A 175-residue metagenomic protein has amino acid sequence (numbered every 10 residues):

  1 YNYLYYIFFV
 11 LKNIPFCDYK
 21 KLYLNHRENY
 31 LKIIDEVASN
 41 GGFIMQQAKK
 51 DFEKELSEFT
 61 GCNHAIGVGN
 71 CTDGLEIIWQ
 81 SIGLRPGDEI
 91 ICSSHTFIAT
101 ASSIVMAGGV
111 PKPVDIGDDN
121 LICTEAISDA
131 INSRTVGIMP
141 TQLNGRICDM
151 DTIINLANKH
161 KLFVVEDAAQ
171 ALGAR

Functional and structural regions predicted by a protein language model:
Y1-G42, Q47: N-terminal "arm"/small-domain region of PLP-dependent enzymes with the aminotransferase-like
F8, K20, K32, A48-E55 (+5 more regions): PLP-dependent aminotransferase class I/II
N13, C62, K161-L162: A generic structural signal for alpha->beta connector loops
N25, N29-I33, Q47, D51 (+3 more regions): Generic alpha-helical secondary structure signal
E36-V37, F59, L156: Short alpha-helical functional segments enriched in proximate histidine and acidic residues
G42-E89, H95, S103-M106, P113: Phosphate-binding glycine-rich loop
Q80-A171, R175: PLP-dependent aminotransferase-like
